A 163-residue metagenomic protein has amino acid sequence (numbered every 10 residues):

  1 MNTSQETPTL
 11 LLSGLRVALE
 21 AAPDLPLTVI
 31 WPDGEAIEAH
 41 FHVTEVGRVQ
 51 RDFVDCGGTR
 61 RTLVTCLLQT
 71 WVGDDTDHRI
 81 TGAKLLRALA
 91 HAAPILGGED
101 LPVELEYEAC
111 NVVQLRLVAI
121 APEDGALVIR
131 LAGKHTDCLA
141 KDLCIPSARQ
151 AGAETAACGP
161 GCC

Functional and structural regions predicted by a protein language model:
N2-E38: N-terminal, charge-rich interaction modules
Q5-G14, V49-R51, L85-A90: Charged, amphipathic alpha-helical segments
A36-T59: Short, solvent-exposed beta-alpha or beta-beta edge segments that form flexible loop/patches at the rim of ligand
E38-H40, R61-T65, G98-D100: Short connector loops at helix/strand junctions that flank enzyme active sites, especially segments positioning acidic
L68: Glycine/small-residue-rich phosphate/adenosyl-binding loop
V72-D77: A generic structural motif
R87-L143: Helix-rich interaction surfaces within compact, conserved domain-sized segments that mediate assembly or partner
L131-C163: Mixed-charge, glycine-accented linear interaction segment located at domain edges/termini
